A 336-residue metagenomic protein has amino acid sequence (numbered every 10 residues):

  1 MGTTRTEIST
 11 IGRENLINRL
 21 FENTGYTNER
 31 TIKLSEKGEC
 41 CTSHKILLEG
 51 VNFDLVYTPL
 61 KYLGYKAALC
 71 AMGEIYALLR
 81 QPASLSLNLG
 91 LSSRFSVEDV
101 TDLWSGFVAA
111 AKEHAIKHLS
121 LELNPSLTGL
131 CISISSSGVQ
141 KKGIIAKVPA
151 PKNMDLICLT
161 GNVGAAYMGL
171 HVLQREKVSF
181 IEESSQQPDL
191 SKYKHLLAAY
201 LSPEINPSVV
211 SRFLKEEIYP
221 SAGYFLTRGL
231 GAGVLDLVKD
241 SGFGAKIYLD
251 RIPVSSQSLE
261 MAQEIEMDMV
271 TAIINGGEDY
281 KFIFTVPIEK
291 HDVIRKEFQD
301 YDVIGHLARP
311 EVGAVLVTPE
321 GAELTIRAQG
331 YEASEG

Functional and structural regions predicted by a protein language model:
M1-G336: Helix-biased detector of long, well-ordered alpha-helical tracts
